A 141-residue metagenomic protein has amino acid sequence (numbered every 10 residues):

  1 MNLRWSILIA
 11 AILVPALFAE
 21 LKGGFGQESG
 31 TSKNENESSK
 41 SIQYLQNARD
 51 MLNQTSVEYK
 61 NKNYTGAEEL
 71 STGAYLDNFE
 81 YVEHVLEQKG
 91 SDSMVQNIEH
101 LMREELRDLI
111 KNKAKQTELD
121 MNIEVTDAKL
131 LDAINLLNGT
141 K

Functional and structural regions predicted by a protein language model:
M1-G26: Secretory targeting signatures
G23-K141: Mature extracytoplasmic or organellar-lumen-exposed domains after removal of signal/transit peptides
